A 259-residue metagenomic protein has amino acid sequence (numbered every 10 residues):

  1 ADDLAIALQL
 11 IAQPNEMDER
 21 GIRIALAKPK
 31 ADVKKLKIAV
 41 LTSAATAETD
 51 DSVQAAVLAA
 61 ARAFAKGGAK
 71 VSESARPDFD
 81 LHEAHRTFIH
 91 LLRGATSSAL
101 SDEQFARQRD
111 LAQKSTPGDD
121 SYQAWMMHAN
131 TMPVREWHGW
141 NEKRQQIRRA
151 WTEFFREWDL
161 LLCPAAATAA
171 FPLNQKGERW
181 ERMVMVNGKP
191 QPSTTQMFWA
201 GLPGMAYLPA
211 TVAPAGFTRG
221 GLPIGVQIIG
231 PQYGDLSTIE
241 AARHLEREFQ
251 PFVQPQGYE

Functional and structural regions predicted by a protein language model:
A1-A61, G67, R107, E248-E259: A short helix-breaking turn/cap at a secondary-structure junction
D32-T42, L91-T152, T168, L173-K176 (+1 more regions): Short helix-loop capping/hinge segments that flank enzyme active sites or metal/cofactor-binding pockets
T49-P77, L100-A112, W137-W158: Acyltransferase
F171-Q196: Short, surface-exposed loop/helix-turn segments at secondary-structure junctions that function as lids/hinges flanking
L202-M205: Conserved short alpha-helical elements in the N-terminal third of ANL/AMP-binding
A210-V212: A short beta-strand signature within small-molecule sensing/ligand-binding domains used in signal transduction
L222-P231, T238-I239: Short, well-ordered beta-strand elements
